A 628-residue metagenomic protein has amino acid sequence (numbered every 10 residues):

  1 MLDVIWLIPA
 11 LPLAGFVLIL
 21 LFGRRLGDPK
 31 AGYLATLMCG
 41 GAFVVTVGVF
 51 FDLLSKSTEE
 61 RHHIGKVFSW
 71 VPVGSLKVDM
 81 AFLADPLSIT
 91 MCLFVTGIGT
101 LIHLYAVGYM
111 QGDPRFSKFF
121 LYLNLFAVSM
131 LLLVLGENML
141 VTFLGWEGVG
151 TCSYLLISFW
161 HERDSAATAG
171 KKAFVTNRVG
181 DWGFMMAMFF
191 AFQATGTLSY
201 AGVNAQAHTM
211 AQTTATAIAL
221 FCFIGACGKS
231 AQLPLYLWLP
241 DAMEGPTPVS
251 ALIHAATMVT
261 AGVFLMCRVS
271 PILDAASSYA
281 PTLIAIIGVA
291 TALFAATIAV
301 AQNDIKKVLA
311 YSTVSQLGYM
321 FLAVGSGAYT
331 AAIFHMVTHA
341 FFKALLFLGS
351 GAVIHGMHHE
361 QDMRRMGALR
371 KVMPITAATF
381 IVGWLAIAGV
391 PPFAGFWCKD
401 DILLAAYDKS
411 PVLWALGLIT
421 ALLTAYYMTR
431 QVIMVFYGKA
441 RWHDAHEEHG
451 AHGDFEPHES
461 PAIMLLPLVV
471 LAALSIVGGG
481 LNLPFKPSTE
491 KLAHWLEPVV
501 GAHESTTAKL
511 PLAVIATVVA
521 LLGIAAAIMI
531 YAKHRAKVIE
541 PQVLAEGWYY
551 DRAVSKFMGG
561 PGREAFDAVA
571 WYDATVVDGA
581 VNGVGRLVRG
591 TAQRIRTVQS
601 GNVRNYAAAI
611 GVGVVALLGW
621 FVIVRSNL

Functional and structural regions predicted by a protein language model:
M1-A10, L26-L37, L76-F94, L132-G145 (+7 more regions): Membrane-entry segments of alpha-helical transmembrane domains in multi-pass membrane proteins
M1-V4, F22-L121, Q193-Q212, L237 (+3 more regions): Transmembrane helix-loop-helix hairpins at membrane boundaries of multipass inner-membrane proteins
P9-R24, T100-L101, C227: N-terminal signal-anchor/start-transfer transmembrane helix
D28-A42, K171-D181, K371-T379, H458-A473 (+1 more regions): Alpha-helical transmembrane segments and their helix-start/interface "positive-inside/aromatic belt" motifs in integral
L37-L54, G180-F189, G383-I387, P467-K486 (+2 more regions): Hydrophobic alpha-helical membrane-insertion segments
V73-S75, M80-P86, P484-I515, M529-L628: Aromatic-capped, Gly/Pro-kinked transmembrane alpha-helices
G97-G145, T151-D454, G480: Hydrophobic transmembrane alpha-helices and their helix-loop junctions in integral membrane proteins
W442, D454-I524, E540: Hard-cation-handling environments
